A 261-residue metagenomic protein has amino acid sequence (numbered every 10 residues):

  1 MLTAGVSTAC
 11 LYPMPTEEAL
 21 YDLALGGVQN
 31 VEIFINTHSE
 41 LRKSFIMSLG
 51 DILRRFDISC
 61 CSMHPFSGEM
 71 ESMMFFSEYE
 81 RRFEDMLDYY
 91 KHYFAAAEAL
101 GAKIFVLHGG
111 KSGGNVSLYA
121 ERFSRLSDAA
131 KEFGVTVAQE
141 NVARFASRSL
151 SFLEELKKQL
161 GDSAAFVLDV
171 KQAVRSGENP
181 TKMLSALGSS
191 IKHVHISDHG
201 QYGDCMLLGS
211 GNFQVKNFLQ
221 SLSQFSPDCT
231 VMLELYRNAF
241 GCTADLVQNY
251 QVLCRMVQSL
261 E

Functional and structural regions predicted by a protein language model:
M1-H92, E98, A165, Y250 (+1 more regions): N-terminal pre-domain/capping segments
L2-T8, V31-I33, C60-P65, F105-L107 (+4 more regions): Hydrophobic faces of well-ordered beta-strands that scaffold small-molecule active sites in alpha/beta enzyme cores
A9-T16, F34-S48, K111-S117, R144-S149 (+3 more regions): Acidic-and-aromatic substrate-binding clefts and catalytic sites of carbohydrate-active enzymes
E17, S72-A165: Active-site acidic/histidine proton-transfer and metal-coordination neighborhood in alpha/beta enzyme cores
L20-L25, K43-H64, H92-G101, R122-E132 (+3 more regions): Acidic (Asp/Glu)-rich catalytic clusters
N30-V31, M63, R125-N212: Acidic/histidine-rich catalytic cores of soluble enzymes
H199-M206, C229-F240: Active-site clefts of carbohydrate-active enzymes
G211, K216-F218, C229-E234: H/E-rich (His + Asp/Glu) clusters that bind or coordinate divalent metals
